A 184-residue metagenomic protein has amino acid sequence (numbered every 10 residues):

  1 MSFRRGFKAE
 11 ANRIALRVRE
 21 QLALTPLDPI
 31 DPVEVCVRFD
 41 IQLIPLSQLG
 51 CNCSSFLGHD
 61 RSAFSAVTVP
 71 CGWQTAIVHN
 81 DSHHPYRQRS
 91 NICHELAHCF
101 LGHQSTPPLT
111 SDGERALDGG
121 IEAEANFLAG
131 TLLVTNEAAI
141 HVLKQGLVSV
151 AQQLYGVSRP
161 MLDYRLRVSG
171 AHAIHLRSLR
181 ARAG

Functional and structural regions predicted by a protein language model:
M1-G184: Active-site hotspot residues in diverse enzymes, especially metal/ion-binding acidic/histidine motifs
